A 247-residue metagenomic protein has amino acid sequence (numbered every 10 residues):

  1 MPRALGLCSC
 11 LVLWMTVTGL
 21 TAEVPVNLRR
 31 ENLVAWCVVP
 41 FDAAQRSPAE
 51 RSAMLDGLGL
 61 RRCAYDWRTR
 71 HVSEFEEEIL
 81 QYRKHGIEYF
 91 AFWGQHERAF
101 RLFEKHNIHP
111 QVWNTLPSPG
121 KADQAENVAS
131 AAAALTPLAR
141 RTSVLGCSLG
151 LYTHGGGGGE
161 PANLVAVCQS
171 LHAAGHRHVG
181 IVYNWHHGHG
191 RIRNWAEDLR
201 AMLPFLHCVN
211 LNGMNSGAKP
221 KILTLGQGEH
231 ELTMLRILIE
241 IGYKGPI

Functional and structural regions predicted by a protein language model:
M1-A4: Positively charged n-region of N-terminal signal peptides that target proteins for export
G6-T18: Bacterial N-terminal signal peptides
T21-P110, A173-H178, R193, P204 (+2 more regions): N-terminal pre-domain/capping segments
P25, A44, H71, Q124-A131 (+3 more regions): Residue-level preference for long, well-ordered alpha-helices that form the structural scaffold of enzyme catalytic
W36, P137-I237: Acidic/histidine-rich catalytic cores of soluble enzymes
D42-A44, R70-V72, S118-K121, G155-G159 (+1 more regions): Short, small-residue-enriched loops and turns at beta-alpha junctions that line or gate enzyme active sites
I87-I181: Active-site acidic/histidine proton-transfer and metal-coordination neighborhood in alpha/beta enzyme cores
I239-I247: Substrate-binding cleft of secreted/luminal carbohydrate-active enzymes
